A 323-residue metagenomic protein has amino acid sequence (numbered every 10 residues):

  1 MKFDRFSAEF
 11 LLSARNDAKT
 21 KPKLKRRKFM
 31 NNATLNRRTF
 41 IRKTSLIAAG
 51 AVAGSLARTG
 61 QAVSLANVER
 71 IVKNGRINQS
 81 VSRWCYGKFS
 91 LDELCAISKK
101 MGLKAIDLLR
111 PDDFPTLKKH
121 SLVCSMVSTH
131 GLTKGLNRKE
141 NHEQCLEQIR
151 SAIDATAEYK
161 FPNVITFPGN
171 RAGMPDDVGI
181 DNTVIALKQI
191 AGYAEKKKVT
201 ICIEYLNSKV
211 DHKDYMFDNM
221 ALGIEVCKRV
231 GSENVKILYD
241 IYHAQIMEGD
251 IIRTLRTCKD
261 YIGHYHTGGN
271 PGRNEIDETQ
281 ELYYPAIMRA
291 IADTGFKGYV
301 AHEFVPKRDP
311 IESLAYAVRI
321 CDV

Functional and structural regions predicted by a protein language model:
M1-N36: N-terminal secretory signal peptides
A8, R27, N31-K99, F161-P162 (+2 more regions): Histidine-acidic metal/acid-base catalytic patches
T44-G54, L65, I71, G135-K236 (+1 more regions): Active-site acidic/histidine proton-transfer and metal-coordination neighborhood in alpha/beta enzyme cores
C85-G87, R110-D112, H130-L132, N170-A172 (+4 more regions): Active-site-proximal loop/turn and secondary-structure-junction residues that shape catalytic pockets, frequently
L94-F114: Catalytic domains of carbohydrate-active enzymes, especially glycoside hydrolases
D107, M126-S128, I165, C202 (+2 more regions): Conserved beta-strand positions in the central sheet of alpha/beta enzyme cores
P115-V127, T183, V199: Short acidic, glycine/proline-enriched helix-loop-strand junctions
